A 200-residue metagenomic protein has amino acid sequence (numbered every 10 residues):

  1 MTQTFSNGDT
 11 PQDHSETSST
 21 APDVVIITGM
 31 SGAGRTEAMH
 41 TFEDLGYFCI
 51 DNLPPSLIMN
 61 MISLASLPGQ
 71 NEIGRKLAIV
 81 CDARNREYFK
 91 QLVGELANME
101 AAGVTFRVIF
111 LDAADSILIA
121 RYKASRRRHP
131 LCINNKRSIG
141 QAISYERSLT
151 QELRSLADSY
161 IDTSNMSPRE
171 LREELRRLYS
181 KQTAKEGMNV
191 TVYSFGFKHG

Functional and structural regions predicted by a protein language model:
M1-D23, L57-L67: Extreme N-terminal, non-catalytic leader segments that precede Walker-type/kinase nucleotide-binding cores
T2-T10, Q141-G200: C-terminal accessory "lid"/substrate-recognition subdomains
I27: Hydrophobic anchor at the beta1->P-loop junction of P-loop NTPases
M30: P-loop (Walker A) phosphate-binding loop of NTP-binding proteins
G34: Conserved glycine(s) of the Walker
A38-M39: Post-Walker A alpha-helix
E43-A97: Conserved nucleotide-sensing/catalytic segment adjacent to the nucleotide-binding pocket in NTP-handling enzymes
V104-L149, S159, S164-N165: A glycine- and Lys/Arg-enriched "phosphate-lid" helix/loop adjacent to the NTP-binding pocket of small-molecule kinases
